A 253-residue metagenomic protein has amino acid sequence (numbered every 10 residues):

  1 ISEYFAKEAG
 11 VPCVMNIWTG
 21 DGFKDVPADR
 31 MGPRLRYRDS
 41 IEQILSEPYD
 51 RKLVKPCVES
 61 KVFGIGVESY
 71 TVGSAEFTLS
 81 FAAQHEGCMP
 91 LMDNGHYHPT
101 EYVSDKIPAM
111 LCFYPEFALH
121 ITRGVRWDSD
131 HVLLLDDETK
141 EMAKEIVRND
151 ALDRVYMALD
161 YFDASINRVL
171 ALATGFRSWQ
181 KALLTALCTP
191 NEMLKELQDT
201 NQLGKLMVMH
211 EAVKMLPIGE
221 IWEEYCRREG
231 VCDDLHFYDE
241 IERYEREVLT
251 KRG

Functional and structural regions predicted by a protein language model:
I1, V125, N149-V155: Catalytic alpha/beta active-site cores
I1-H85, M89, M193: Active-site acidic/histidine proton-transfer and metal-coordination neighborhood in alpha/beta enzyme cores
G20-G22, E59-I65, G95-P99, T122-R126 (+1 more regions): Active-site beta-loop-alpha junctions enriched in small/polar residues
F77-Q84, K106-Y114, K144: Short, surface-exposed basic-aromatic patches at helix termini and helix-loop junctions that form
P99-W127, M157-Y161: A short alpha/beta connector and helix-capping loop motif
T100-A109, S129-K140, I166-R177: Histidine/acidic-residue-rich catalytic or RNA/ligand-binding cores of hydrolases and nuclease-related proteins
E138-R148, S178-L183: Acidic, Ser/Thr-rich peripheral helices and adjacent loops at domain boundaries
I166-G253: C-terminal extensions of enzymes
